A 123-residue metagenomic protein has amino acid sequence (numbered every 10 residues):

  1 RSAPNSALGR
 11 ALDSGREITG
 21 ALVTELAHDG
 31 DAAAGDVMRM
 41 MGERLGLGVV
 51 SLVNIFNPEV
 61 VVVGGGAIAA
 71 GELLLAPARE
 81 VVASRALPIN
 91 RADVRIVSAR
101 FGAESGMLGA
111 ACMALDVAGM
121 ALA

Functional and structural regions predicted by a protein language model:
R1-A123: ATP-binding/phosphotransfer module of carbohydrate and carboxylate kinases, centering on a glycine-rich
